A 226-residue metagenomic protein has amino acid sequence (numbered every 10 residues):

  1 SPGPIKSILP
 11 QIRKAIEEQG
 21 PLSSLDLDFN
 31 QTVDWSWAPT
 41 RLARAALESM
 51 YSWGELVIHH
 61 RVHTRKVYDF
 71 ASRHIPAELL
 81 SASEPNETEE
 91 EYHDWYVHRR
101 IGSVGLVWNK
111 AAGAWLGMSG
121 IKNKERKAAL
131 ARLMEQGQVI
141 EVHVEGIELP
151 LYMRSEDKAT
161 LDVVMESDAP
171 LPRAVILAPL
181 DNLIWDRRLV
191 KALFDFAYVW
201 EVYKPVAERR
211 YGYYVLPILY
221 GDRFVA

Functional and structural regions predicted by a protein language model:
S1-V175, D181-N182, L189, F196 (+2 more regions): Long, low-complexity intrinsically disordered regions
